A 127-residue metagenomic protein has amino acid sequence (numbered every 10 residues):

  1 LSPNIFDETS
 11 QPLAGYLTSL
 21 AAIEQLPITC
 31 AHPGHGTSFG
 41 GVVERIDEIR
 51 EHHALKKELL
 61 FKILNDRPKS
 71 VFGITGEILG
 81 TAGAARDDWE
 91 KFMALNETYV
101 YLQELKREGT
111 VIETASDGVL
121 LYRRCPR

Functional and structural regions predicted by a protein language model:
L1-K57: Metallo-beta-lactamase
K62-R127: C-terminal regulatory/interaction regions
